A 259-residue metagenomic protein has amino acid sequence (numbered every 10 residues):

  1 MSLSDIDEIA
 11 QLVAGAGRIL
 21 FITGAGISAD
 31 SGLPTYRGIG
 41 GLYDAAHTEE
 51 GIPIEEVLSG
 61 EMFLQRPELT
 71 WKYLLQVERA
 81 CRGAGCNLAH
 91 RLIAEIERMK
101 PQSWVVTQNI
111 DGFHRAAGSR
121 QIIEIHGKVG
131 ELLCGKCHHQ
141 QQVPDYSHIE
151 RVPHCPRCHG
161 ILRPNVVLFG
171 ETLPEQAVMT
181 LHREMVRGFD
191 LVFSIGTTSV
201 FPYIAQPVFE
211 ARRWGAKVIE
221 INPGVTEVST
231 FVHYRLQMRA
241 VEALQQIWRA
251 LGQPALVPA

Functional and structural regions predicted by a protein language model:
M1-A259: Conserved catalytic core of sirtuin-type NAD+-dependent deacylases
